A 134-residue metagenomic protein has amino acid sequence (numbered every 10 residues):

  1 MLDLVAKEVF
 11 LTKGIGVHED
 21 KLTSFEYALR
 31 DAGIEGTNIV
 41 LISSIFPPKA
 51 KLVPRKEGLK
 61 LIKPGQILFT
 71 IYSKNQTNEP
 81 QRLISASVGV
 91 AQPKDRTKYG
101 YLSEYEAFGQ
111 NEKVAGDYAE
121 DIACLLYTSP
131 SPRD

Functional and structural regions predicted by a protein language model:
M1-D3, Y99-G100, D134: Short amphipathic alpha-helical segments, especially helix-boundary/capping motifs
M1-K56: Long, hydrophobic N-terminal alpha-helical segment
G14, I45, S87-G89, A123: Generic structural hydrophobic/aromatic packing signal, biased to beta-strands
Y27, I122-L125: Alpha-helical scaffold segments in soluble metabolic enzymes
L61-E112: Ordered, amphipathic secondary-structure segments that act as subunit-interaction surfaces in large macromolecular
E112-G116, E120: Compact, glycine/acidic-enriched structural inserts
Y127-D134: Conserved small/polar residues in nucleotide/adenosyl-binding loops
